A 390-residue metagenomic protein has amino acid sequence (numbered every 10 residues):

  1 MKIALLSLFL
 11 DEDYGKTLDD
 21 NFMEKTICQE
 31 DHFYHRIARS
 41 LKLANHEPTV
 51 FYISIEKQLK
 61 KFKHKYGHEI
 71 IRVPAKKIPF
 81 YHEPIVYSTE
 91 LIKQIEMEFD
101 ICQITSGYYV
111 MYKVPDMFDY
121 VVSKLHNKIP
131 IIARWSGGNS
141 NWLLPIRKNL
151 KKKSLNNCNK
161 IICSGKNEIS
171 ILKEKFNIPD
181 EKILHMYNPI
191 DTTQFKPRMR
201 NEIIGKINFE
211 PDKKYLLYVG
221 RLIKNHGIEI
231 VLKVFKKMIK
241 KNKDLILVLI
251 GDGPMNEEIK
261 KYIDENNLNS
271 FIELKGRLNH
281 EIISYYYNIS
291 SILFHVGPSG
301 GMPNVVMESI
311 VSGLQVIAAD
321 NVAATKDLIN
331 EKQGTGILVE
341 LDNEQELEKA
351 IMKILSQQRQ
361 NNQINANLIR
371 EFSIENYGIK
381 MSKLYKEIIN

Functional and structural regions predicted by a protein language model:
M1-E56: N-terminal subdomain of nucleotide-sugar transferases
L6, I162, E210-H226, L232-F235 (+1 more regions): Conserved donor-binding/catalytic core segment of Leloir-type glycosyltransferases
N167, P189: Carbohydrate-associated surface elements
E258-L278: Nucleotide-activated donor-binding/catalytic signature segment of Leloir-type glycosyltransferases, i.e., the conserved
R277-L278, Y285-S290: Short alpha-helical donor nucleotide-sugar binding micro-motif in glycosyltransferases
P298: Aromatic "clamp/platform" in nucleotide-sugar-dependent glycosyltransferases that forms part of the donor/acceptor
Q315-A319: Short hydrophobic beta-strand element within catalytic cores of glycosyltransferases and related nucleotide-activated
N330-E344, M352-Q358: Conserved acidic donor-binding segment of nucleotide-sugar-dependent glycosyltransferases
